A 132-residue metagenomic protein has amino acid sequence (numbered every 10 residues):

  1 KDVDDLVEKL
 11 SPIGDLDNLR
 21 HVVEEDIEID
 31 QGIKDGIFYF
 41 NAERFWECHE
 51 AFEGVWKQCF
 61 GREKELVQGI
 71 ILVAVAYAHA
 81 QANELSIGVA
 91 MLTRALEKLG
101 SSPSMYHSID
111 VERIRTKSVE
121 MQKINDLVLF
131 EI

Functional and structural regions predicted by a protein language model:
K1-E47, V55-Q58, S102-I132: N-terminal alpha-helical interaction modules that lie
Y39-N41, A82-G88: Short coil/turn connectors between adjacent alpha-helices in alpha-solenoid helical repeat scaffolds
F45, R62-L66, L85: Alpha-helix N-cap/helix-initiation sites
E50-L72, E97-Y106: Short, charge-rich amphipathic alpha-helical segments embedded in non-transmembrane helical bundles/solenoids
L85-P103: TPR/TPR-like (Sel1-like) alpha-helical repeat modules
